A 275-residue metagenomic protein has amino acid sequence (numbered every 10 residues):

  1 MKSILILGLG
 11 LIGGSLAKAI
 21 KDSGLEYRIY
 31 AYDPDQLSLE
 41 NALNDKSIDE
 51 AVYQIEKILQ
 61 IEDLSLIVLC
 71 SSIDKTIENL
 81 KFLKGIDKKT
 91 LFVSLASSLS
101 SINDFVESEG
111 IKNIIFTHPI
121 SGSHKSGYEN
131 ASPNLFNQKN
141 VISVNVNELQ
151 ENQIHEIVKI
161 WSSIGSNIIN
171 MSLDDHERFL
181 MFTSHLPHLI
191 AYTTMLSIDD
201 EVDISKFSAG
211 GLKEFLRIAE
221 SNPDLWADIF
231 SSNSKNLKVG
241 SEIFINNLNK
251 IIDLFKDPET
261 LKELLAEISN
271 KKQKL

Functional and structural regions predicted by a protein language model:
M1-L59, L66: NAD(P)+-binding Rossmann beta1-loop-alpha1 motif at the extreme N-terminus of oxidoreductases
S3, R28, N113, N140 (+1 more regions): Residues at the starts of beta-strands that form the adenosine-phosphate
D35, P133-R217: Internal alpha-helical scaffold of NAD(P)-dependent oxidoreductase catalytic cores
K57-D87: Rossmann-like NAD(P)-binding element
S71-I73, S97, P119, T194: Short glycine-/small-residue-rich Rossmann-like dinucleotide-binding loops
E78-E129: Rossmann-like NAD(P)(H) cofactor-binding subdomain of soluble oxidoreductases
D203-K272: Interdomain hinge/lid region at the active-site interface of Rossmann-like NAD(P)-dependent oxidoreductases
